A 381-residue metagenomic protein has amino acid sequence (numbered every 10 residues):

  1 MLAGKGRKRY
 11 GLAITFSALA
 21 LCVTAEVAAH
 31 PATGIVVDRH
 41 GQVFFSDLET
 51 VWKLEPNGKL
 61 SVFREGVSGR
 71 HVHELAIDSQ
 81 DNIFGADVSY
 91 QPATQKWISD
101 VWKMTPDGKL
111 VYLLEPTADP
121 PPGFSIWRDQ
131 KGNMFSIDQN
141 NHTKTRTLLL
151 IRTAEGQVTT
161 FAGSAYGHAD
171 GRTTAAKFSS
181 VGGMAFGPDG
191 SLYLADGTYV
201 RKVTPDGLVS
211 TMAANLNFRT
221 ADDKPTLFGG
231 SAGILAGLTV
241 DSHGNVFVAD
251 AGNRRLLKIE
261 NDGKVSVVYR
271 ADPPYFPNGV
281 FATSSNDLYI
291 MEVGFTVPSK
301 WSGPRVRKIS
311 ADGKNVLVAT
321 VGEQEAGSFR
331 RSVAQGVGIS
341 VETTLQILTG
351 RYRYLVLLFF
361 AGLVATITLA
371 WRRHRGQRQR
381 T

Functional and structural regions predicted by a protein language model:
H30-P31, F44, G58-H71, V88-P92 (+9 more regions): Gly/Pro-rich loop segments of beta-rich domains
G34, E74, F124-S125, G183 (+2 more regions): Conserved beta-strand position repeated once per blade in WD40 beta-propeller domains
V37-H40, I77-Q80, R128-K131, F186-D189 (+2 more regions): Residue-level detector of Asp-centered blade-edge/turn motifs that repeat once per structural unit in beta-propeller
Q42-F45, N82-F84, N133-S136, S191-L194 (+3 more regions): Conserved beta-propeller blade signature
L48, V88-Y90, Q139-N141, G197 (+2 more regions): Short loop/turn segments immediately following the C-termini of beta-strands
E49-K53, S99-K103, R146-I151, T198-K202 (+3 more regions): A short loop-to-beta-strand structural motif that recurs across blades of beta-propeller domains
E342-F359: Juxtamembrane/start-of-transmembrane alpha-helix segments at the extracytoplasmic/lumenal side of membrane anchors
G362-H374: Alpha-helical transmembrane segments
